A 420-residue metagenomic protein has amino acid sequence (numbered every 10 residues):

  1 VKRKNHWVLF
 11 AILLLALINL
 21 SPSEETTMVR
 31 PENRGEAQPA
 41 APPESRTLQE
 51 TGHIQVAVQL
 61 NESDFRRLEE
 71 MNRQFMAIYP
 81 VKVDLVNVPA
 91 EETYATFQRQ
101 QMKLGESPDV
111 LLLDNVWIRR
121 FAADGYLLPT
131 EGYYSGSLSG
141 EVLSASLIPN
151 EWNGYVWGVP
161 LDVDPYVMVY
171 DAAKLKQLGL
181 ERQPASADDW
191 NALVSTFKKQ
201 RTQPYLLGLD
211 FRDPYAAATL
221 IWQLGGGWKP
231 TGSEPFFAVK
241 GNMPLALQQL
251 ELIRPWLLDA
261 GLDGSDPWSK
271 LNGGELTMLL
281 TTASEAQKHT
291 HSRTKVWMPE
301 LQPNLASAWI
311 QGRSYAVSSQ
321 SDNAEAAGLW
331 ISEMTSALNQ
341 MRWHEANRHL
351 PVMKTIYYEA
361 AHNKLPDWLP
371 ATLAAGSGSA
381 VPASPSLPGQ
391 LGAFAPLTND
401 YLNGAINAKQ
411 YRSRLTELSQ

Functional and structural regions predicted by a protein language model:
H6-R30, G376-Q420: Conserved C-terminal helix/tail region of periplasmic/extracytoplasmic solute-binding proteins
P42-E44, N115-P165: Hinge/lid segment of periplasmic solute-binding proteins
L48-I118, E141: Early extracytoplasmic/lumenal segment of secretory-pathway proteins
R73, T290-P351, T355: Extracytoplasmic/periplasmic substrate-recognition and gating elements
G132-V142, L206-L207, G226-Q248, S292 (+1 more regions): Short, solvent-exposed loop/beta-turn-alpha elements that line the ligand-binding surface or hinge of extracytoplasmic
W157-V159, Y166, N191-A238, L276: Extracytoplasmic/periplasmic solute-binding protein
V194-S195, E234-G264: Glycine-centered hinge/linker elements that transmit conformational signals in sensory and ligand-binding systems
H344-D400: Long, aromatic- and glycine/proline-rich binding clefts that accommodate carbohydrate-like moieties
